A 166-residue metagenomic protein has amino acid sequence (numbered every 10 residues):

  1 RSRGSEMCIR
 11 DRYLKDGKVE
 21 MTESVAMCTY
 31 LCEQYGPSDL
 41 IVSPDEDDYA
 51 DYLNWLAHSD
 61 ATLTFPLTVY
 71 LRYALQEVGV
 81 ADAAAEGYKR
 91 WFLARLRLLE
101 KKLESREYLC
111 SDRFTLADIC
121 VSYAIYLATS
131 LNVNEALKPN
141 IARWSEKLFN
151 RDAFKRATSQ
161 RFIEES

Functional and structural regions predicted by a protein language model:
R1-I9: Single conserved hydrophobic/aromatic residue that forms the stacking wall/gate of nucleotide- or nucleobase-binding
Y13-G17: A short, hydrophobic beta-strand/beta-hairpin element that forms part of a small beta-sheet core
S24-G36: A basic- and aromatic-enriched beta-loop-alpha substructure that forms the phosphate/nucleotide- and DNA/RNA-contacting
G36-D45: Helix-loop segments that flank and shape redox-cofactor active sites
D45-W55: Alpha-helical scaffolds flanking conserved acidic
W55-D152: GST-like fold's C-terminal all-alpha helical module
F154-S166: Terminal-tail/helix-coil boundary detector
